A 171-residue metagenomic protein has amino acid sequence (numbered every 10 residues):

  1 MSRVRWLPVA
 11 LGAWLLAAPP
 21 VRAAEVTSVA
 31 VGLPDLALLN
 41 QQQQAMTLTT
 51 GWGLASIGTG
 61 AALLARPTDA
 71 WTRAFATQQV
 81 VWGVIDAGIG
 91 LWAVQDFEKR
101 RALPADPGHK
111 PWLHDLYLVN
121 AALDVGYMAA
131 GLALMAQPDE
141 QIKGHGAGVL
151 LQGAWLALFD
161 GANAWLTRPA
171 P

Functional and structural regions predicted by a protein language model:
M1-R5: Positively charged n-region of N-terminal signal peptides that target proteins for export
L7-F75, G88-L113, T167-P171: N-terminal targeting leaders of membrane proteins
T47-A62, T77-Q95, D115-A133, A147-W165: Membrane-active amphipathic alpha-helices enriched in small hydrophobic residues
T68, T72, P138, I142-H145: Surface-exposed, polar/charged faces of alpha-helical domains in mature secreted/periplasmic/lumenal proteins
